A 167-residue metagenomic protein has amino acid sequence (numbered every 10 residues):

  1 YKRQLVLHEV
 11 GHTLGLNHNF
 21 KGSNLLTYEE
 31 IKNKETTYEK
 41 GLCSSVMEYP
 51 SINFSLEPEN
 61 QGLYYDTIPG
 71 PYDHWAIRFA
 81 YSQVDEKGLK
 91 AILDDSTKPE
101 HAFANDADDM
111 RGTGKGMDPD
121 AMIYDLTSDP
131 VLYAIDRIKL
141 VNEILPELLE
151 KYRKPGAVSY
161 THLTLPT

Functional and structural regions predicted by a protein language model:
Y1-Q4, T161-T167: Conserved small/polar residues in nucleotide/adenosyl-binding loops
L7-L16: Active-site recognition of the HExxH zinc-binding catalytic motif
F20: Acidic, metal/ion-coordinating pockets
S23-L25, E29-L165: Conserved catalytic/binding loops enriched for acidic/polar residues
